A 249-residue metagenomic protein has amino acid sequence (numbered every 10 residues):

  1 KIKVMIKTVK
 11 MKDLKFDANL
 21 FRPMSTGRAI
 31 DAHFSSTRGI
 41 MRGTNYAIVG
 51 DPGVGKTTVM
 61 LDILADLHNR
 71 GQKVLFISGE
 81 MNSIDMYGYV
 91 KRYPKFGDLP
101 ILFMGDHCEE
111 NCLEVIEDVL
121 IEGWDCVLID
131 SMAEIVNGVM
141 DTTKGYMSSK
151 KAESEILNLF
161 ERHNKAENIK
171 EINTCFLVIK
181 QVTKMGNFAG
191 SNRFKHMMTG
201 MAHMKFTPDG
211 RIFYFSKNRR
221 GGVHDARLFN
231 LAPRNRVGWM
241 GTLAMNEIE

Functional and structural regions predicted by a protein language model:
V4-F34: N-terminal pre-Walker A segment at the start of P-loop NTPase domains
S35-G43: Phosphate-binding P-loop
R42-E114: Conserved P-loop
G43, G71, W124, M198-T199: Short, well-ordered alpha-helix to beta-strand connector turns
V54, N82, C108-E109, A133-V139 (+1 more regions): Short acidic, S/G/P-rich loop/turn micro-motifs used as interaction or catalytic elements
F76-S78, L102-M104, I129-D130, L177-Q181 (+1 more regions): Conserved beta-strand segments of the P-loop GTPase G domain that flank and frequently precede/overlap
G105-N173: Phosphate-binding/switch loop-helix module in NTP-utilizing enzymes
N158-E249: Phosphate-binding/switch region of NTP-binding enzymes
